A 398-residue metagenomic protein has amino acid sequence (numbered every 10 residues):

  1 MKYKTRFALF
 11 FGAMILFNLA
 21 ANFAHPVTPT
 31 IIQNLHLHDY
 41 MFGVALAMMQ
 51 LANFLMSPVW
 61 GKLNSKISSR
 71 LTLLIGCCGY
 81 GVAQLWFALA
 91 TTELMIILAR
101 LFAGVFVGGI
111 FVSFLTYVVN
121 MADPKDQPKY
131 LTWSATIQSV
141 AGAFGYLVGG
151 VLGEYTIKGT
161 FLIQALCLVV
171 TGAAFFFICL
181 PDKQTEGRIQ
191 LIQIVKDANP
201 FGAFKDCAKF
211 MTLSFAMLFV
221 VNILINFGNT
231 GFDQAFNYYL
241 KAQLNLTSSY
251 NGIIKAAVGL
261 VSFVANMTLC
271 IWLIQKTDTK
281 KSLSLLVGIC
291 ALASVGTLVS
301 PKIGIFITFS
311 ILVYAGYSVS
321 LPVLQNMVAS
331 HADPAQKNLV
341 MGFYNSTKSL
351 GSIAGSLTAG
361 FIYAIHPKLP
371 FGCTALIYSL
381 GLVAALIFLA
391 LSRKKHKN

Functional and structural regions predicted by a protein language model:
M1-K4, D182-L218: Juxtamembrane intracellular "pre-TM" segments in multi-pass secondary transporters
Y3-Q50, S214-M217, V221, N226-L244 (+1 more regions): Helix-loop boundary and gating motifs at the non-cytosolic
Q50-P58, G142-A143, G259-M267, S352-I353: Residue-level signature of mid-helix packing/kink "hotspots" within the transmembrane helices of 12-pass Major
M56-S68, G153, A265-D278, Y363: Helix-to-loop junctions at the C-terminal end of transmembrane segments in multipass secondary transporters
L71-W86, K281-V295: Structural signature of the two symmetry-related core transmembrane helices
A83, L94-F102, G304-L312: Paired small-residue
A99-V140: Cytoplasmic helix-loop-helix junction between adjacent transmembrane helices in 12-TM secondary transporters
K280-L324: C-terminal transmembrane helical hairpin of 12-TM major facilitator-type secondary transporters
